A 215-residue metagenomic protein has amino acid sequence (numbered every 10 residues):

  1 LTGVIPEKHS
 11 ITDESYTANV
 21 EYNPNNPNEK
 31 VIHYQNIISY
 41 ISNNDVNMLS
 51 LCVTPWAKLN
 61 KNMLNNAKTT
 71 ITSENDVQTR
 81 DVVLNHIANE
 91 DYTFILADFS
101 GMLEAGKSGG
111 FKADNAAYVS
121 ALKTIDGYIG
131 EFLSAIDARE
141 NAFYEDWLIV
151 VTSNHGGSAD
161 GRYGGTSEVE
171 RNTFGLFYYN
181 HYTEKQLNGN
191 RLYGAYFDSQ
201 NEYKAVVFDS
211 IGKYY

Functional and structural regions predicted by a protein language model:
L1, Y40, L49-T54, T93-D98 (+2 more regions): Structural recognition of the beta-strand scaffold that forms the well-ordered cores of secreted hydrolase catalytic
L1-E90: Active-site-proximal alpha/beta segments of enzymes that process anionic O-linked groups
L1-T2, G165-Y215: Substrate-binding rim/cap in mid-to-C-terminal beta-strand-loop elements of soluble/periplasmic
P6-E7, P55-N60, S100-A105, N154-A159 (+1 more regions): Solvent-exposed loop/turn segments at secondary-structure junctions within structured extracellular/periplasmic domains
I11-T12, V53, N62-N65, K107-G110 (+2 more regions): Short, solvent-exposed loop/turn and secondary-structure capping segments
N43-D45, I87-D91, A142-Y144, T166-E170: Extracellular/periplasmic catalytic domains that process cell-envelope and extracellular macromolecules
A57-I71, L84-G127, E131: Active-site His/acidic residue clusters
T124-E168, G175: Metal-dependent active-site segment of extracytoplasmic phospho-/sulfohydrolases and closely related
